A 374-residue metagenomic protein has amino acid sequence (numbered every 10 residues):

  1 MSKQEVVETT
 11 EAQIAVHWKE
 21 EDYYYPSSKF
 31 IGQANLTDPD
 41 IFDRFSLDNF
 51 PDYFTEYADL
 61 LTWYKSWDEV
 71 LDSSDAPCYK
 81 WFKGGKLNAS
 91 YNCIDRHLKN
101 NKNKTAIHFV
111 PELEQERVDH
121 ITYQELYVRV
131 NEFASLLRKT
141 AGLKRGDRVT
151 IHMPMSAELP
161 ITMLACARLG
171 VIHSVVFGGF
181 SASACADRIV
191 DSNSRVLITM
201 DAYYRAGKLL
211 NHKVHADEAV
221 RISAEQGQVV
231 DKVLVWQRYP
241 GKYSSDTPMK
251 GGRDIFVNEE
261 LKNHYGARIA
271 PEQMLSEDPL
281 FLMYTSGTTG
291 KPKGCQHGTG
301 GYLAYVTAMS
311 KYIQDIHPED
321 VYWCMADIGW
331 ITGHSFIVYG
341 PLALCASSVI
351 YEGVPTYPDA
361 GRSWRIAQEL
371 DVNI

Functional and structural regions predicted by a protein language model:
R44-D68, G84-H108: A short N-terminal helical cap/helix-turn-helix that marks the beginning of AMP-binding/adenylate-forming
F45, S90, I107-L164, S181-A186 (+2 more regions): Conserved AMP-binding/adenylate-forming core of the ANL superfamily
L71, C93-T122, G241-S244: AMP-dependent adenylate-forming
N103-T105, V230-W236, G241, M249-Y284 (+2 more regions): Conserved pre-ATP/AMP-binding loop-to-beta segment of ANL
V118-Q124, E272-Q273, L280-A304: Conserved AMP-binding A3 loop
A134, R148, P154-A182, S192-L197 (+4 more regions): A short helix-loop-beta submotif of the ANL/AMP-binding
R168-E259, E369-D371: Structural core segment of the AMP-binding/adenylate-forming
G301-V321, I331-I374: Conserved AMP-binding/adenylation subdomain of ANL enzymes
